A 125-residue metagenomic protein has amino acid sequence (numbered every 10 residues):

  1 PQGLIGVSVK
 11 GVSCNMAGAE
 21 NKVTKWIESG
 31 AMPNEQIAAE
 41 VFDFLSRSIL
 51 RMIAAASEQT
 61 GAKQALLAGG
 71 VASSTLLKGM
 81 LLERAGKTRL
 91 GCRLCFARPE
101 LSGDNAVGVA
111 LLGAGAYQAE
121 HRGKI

Functional and structural regions predicted by a protein language model:
P1-A65, A72-R84, A114-E120: A contiguous, well-structured pocket-lining segment that forms one wall/lid of small-molecule binding clefts in soluble
I5-V7, R89-L90, I125: Generic preference for hydrophobic/aromatic residues in regular secondary structure cores
A65, L82-G108: Conserved phosphate-binding/catalytic loops in two-lobed NTP-binding clefts
V71-S74, L101-G103: Short Gly/Pro-enriched loop/turn and capping motifs at secondary-structure junctions
A97-I125: Glycine-rich phosphate-binding/hydrolytic loop that grips phosphoryl groups
